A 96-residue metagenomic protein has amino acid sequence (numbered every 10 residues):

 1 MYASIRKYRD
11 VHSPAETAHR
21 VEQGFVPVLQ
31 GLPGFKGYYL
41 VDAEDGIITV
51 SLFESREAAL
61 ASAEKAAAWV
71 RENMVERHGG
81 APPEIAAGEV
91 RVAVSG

Functional and structural regions predicted by a protein language model:
M1-I48, E54-A68, V75-G96: Short S/T/G/P-rich N-terminal loop/turn motif that feeds into the first structured element of a domain
